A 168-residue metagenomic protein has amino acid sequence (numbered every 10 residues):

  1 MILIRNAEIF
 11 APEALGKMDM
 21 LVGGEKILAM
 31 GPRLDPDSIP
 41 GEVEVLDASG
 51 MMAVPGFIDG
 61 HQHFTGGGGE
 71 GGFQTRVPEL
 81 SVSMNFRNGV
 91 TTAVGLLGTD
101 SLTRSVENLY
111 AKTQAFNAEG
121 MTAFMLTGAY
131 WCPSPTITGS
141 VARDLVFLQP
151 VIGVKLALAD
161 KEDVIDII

Functional and structural regions predicted by a protein language model:
M1-I2, I9-V54: Histidine-rich, glycine-flanked metal-binding segment
I4, E44-L46, I58, V94 (+2 more regions): Hydrophobic/aromatic beta-strand patches that form the interior of the parallel beta-sheet core in alpha/beta enzyme
A48-A111: Metal-associated gating/positioning segment near the N- to mid-region
A115-I168: Metal-coordinating catalytic core of metallo-dependent amide/deamination hydrolases
